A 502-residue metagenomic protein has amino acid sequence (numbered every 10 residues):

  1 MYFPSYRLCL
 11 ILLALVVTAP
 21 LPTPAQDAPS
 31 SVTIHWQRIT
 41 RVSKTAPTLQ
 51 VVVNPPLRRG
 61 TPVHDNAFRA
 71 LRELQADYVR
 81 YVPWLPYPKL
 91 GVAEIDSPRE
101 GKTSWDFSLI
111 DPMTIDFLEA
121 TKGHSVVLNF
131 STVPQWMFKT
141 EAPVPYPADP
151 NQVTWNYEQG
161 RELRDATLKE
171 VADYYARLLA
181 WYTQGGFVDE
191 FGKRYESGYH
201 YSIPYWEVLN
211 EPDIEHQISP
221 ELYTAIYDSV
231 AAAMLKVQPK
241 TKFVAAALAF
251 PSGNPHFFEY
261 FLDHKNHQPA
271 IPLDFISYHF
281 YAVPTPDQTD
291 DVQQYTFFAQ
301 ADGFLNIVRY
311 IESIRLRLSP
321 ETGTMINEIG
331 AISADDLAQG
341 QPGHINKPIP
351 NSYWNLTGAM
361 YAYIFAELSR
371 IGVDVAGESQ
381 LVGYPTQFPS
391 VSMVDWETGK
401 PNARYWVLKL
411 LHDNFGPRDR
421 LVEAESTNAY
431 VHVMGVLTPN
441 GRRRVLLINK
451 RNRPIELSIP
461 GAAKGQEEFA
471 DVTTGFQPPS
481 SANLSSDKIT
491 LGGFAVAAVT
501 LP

Functional and structural regions predicted by a protein language model:
M1-L10: Bacterial N-terminal signal peptides that target proteins for export
C9-A19: Bacterial N-terminal signal peptides
A25-D77: Mature N-terminal, pre-catalytic/accessory segment of carbohydrate-active enzymes
L74-F297, A334: Substrate-binding cleft and catalytic face of glycoside hydrolase catalytic domains, especially the flexible beta-alpha
V283-G340, G399: Glycoside hydrolase catalytic-domain groove-lining segments
I329-F415, D419-H432: Aromatic/acidic polysaccharide-binding cleft in carbohydrate-active enzymes
T427-A463, V472, F494: Carbohydrate-binding surface patches
S480-P502: C-terminal beta-strand-rich structural cap/linker in extracellular carbohydrate-active enzymes
